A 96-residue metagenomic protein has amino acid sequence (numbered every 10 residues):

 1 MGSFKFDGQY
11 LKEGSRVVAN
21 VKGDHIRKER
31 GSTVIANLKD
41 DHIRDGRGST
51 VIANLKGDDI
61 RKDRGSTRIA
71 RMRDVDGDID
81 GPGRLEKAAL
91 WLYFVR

Functional and structural regions predicted by a protein language model:
M1-H25, R30-T33, K39-D41, R47-R96: Long terminal segments
